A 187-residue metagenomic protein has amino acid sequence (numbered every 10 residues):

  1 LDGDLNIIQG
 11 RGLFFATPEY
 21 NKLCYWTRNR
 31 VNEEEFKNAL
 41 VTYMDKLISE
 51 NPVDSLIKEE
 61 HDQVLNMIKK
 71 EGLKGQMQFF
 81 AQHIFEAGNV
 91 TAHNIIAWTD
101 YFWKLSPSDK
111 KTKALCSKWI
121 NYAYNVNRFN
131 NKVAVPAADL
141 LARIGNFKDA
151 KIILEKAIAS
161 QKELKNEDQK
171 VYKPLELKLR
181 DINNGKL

Functional and structural regions predicted by a protein language model:
L1-L187: Oxidative protein folding and maturation machinery
